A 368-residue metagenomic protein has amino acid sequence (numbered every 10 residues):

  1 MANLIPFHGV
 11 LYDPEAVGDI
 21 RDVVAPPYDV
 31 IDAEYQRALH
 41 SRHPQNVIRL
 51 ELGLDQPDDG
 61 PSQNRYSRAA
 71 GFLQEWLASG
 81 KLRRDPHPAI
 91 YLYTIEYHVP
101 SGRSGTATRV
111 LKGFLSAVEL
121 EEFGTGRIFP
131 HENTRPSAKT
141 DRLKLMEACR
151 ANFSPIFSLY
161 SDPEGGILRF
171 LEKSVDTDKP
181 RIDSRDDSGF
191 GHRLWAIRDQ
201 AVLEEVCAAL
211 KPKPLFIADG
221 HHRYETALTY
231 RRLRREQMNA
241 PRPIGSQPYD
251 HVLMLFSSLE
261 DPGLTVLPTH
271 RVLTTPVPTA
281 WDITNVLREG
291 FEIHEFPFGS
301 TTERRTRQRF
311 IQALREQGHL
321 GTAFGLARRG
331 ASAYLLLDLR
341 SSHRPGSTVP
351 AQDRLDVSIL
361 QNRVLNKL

Functional and structural regions predicted by a protein language model:
M1-L368: Surface-exposed, charge/polar-rich loops and edge strands
